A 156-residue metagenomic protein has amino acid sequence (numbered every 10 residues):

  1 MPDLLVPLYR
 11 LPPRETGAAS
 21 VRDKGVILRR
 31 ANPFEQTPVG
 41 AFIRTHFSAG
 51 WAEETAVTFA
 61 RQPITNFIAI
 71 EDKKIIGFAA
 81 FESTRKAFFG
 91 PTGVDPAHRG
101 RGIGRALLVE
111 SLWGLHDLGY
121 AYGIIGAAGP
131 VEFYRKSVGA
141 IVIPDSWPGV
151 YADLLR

Functional and structural regions predicted by a protein language model:
M1, R105, D117, A128-L154: Conserved active-site alpha-helix within GNAT-family acetyltransferase domains
M1-R22, A127, G139, P148-V150: Acyl-donor-binding surface of acyltransferase catalytic domains
V21-K24, F34, R61-I64: Short gly/pro-enriched beta-turn/loop segments at secondary-structure junctions
I27-P38: A short beta-loop-alpha structural element at the N-terminal edge of CoA-dependent acyl/N-acetyltransferase catalytic
Q36, A69-K74, F81-E82, T92 (+4 more regions): Catalytic cores of nucleotide-enabled group-transfer and carboxylate-activating enzymes in metabolic and assembly-line
A41-P96: A conserved beta-strand-loop-helix scaffold within acyl/acetyltransferase catalytic domains
F89, G123-A127: Conserved hydrophobic beta-strand within the GNAT/NAT acetyltransferase core sheet that lines the active-site cleft
V94, G100-W113, K136: Conserved acetyl-CoA-binding loop-helix of GNAT-fold acetyltransferases
